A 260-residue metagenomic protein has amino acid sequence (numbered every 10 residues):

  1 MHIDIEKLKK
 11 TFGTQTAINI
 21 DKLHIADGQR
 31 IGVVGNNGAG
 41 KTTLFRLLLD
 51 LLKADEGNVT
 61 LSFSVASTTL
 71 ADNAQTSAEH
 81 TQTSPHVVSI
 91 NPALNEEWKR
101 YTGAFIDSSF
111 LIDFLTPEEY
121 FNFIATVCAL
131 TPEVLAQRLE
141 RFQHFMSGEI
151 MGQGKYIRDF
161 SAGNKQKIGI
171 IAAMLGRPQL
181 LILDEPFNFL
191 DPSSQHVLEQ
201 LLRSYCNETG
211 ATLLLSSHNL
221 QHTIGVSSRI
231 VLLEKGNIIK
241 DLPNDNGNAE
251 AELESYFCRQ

Functional and structural regions predicted by a protein language model:
V34-N36: The feature captures the beta-strand-to-loop junction immediately N-terminal to the Walker
L49: Helix-to-loop junction immediately C-terminal to a conserved catalytic motif
G57-W98: Conserved ABC transporter NBD signature motif
L115-V127: Q-loop/switch helix immediately C-terminal to the Walker
I170: Hydrophobic anchor residue at the start of the ABC signature
L175-Q179: A short, proline-enriched helix->beta-strand linker immediately N-terminal to the Walker B motif in ABC-type P-loop
L181-E185: Catalytic Walker B motif of ABC-type/P-loop ATPase nucleotide-binding domains
S216-H218: H-loop/switch region of ABC-family ATPase nucleotide-binding domains
